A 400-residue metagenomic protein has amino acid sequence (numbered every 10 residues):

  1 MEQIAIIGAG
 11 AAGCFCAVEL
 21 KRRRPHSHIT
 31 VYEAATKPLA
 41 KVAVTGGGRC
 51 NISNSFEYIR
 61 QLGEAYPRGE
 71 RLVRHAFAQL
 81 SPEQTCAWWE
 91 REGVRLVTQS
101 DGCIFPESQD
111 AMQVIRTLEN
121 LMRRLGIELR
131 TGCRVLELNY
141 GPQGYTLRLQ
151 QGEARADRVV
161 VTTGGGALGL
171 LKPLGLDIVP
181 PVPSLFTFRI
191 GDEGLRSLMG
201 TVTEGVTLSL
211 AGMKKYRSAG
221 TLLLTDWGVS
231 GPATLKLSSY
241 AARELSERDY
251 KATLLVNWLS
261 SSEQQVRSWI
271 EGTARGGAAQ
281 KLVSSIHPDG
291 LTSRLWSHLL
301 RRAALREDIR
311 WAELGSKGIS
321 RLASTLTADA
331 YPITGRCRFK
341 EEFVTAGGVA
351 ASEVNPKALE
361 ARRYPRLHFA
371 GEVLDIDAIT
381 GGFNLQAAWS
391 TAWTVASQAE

Functional and structural regions predicted by a protein language model:
E2-V31, W389, V395-E400: N-terminal Rossmann-like FAD-binding beta1-loop-alpha1 element of flavoenzymes
I6, G10-A12, P142, G165 (+1 more regions): Residue-level detector of alpha-helix initiation sites
K21-G47: Glycine-rich FAD pyrophosphate-binding loop
R22, A111-T292: Predominantly flavin-linked oxidoreductase catalytic cores and closely associated redox partners
K37, Y58-Q61, A78, Q84-G102 (+2 more regions): Residue-level recognition of phosphate/Mg2+-coordinating polar/acidic sites in nucleotide-handling active sites
A40-V73: N-terminal glycine-rich dinucleotide-binding loop that anchors FAD/FMN and/or NAD(P) in oxidoreductases
V73-S81, S100-N120, R189-E193, W311-G318: Short beta-strand to alpha-helix junction loop
T162-L170, L174, D375-E400: A conserved FAD-binding loop/helix module that cradles the flavin
